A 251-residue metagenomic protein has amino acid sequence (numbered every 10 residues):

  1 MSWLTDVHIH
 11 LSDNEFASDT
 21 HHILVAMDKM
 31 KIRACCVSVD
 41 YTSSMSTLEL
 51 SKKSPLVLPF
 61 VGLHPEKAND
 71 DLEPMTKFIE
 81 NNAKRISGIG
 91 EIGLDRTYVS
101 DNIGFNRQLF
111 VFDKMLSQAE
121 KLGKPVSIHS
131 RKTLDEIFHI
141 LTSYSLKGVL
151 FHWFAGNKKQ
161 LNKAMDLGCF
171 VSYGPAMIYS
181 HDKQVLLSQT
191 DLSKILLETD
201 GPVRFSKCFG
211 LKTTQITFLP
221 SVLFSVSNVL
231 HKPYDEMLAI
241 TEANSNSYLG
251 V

Functional and structural regions predicted by a protein language model:
M1-V251: Mid-domain alpha/beta scaffold segments of enzyme catalytic cores
